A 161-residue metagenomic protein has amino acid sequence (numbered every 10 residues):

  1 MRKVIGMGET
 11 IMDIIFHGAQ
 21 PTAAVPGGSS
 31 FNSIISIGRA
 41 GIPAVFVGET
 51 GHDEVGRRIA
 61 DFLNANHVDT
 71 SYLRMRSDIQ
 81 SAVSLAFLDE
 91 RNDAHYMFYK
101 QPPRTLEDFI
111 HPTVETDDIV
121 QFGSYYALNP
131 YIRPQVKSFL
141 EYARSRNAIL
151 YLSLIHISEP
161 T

Functional and structural regions predicted by a protein language model:
M1-H17: Positively charged, low-complexity intrinsically disordered leader regions
M1-I5, F62-N64, T70, D93-S158: Ribokinase/PfkB-type carbohydrate-kinase core domain
K3, H17-S84, L88-D93, K100-L106 (+1 more regions): Substrate-binding N-lobe of the ribokinase-like
G8, G48-T50, L154: Short beta-strand/turn micro-motifs composed of small residues that flank or help shape donor/cofactor-binding pockets
T10, T50, Y126-L128: Residue-level signal for short, function-critical loop segments
I11-I15, I37-P43, T116-V120, I149-L152: A short alpha-helix capping/helix-coil boundary motif
M12, F16, H52, H156: Short, glycine/acidic-enriched loop or turn micro-motifs at the edges of active sites
